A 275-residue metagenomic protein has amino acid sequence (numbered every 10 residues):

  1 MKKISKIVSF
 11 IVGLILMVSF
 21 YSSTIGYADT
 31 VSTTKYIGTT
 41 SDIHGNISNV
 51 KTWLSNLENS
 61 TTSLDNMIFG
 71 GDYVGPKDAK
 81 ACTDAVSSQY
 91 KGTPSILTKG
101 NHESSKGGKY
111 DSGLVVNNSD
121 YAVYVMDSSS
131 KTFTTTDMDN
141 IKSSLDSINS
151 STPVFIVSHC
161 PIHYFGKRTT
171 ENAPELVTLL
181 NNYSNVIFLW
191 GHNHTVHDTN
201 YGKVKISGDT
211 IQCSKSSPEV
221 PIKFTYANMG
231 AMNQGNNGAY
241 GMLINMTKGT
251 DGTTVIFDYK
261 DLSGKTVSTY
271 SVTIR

Functional and structural regions predicted by a protein language model:
I4-G26: Sec-dependent N-terminal signal peptides of Gram-positive bacterial secreted proteins and lipoproteins
I25-A81: N-terminal active-site segment of His-dependent metallophosphoesterases
A28-G38, L114-V125, I148-F155, G202-K203 (+2 more regions): Beta-strand-turn-beta hairpins that frame and shape the catalytic cleft of phosphate-ester-processing enzymes
T39-S41, N66-D72, S95-N101, M126-D127 (+3 more regions): Active-site neighborhood of phospho(di)ester-bond hydrolases with catalytic His/Asp-centered motifs
I43-N46, Y73-P76, N101-S105, S128-T132 (+4 more regions): Solvent-exposed loop/turn segments at secondary-structure junctions within structured extracellular/periplasmic domains
N49-L54, Y73-Q89, S104-G113, G166-E171 (+1 more regions): Metal-dependent catalytic neighborhoods of phosphoester/phosphodiester hydrolases
S55-N66, K131-E219: His/acidic metal-ligating clusters that form di-metal
H197-R275: Binuclear metal-dependent phosphoesterase catalytic core
